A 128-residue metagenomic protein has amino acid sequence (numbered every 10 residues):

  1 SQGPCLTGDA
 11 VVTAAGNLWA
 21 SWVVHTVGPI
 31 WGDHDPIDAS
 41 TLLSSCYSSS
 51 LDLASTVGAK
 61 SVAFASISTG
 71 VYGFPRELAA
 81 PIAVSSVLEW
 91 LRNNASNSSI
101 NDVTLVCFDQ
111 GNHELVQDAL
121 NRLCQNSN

Functional and structural regions predicted by a protein language model:
S1-N128: Macrodomain-like recognition of ADP-ribose-binding/processing modules
